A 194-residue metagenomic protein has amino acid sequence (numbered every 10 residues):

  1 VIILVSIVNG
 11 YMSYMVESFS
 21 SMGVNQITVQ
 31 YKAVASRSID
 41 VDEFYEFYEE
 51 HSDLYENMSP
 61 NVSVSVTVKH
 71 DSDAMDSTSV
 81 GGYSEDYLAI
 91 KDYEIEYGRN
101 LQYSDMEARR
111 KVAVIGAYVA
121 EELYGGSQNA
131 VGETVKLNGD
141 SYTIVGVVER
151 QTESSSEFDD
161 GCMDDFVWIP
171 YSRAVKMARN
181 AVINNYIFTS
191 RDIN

Functional and structural regions predicted by a protein language model:
V1-I2, F44: Intrinsic structural disorder
V8-D92, E121-E122, V175-R179: Hydrophobic, regular-secondary-structure patches
Y31-A33, I187-D192: Short beta-strand-to-loop capping motifs
S36-I39, F166, R191: Extracytoplasmic/periplasmic, Sec-exported soluble proteins
N61-V62, D73-A181: Hydrophobic secondary-structure segments that place a key small or acidic residue at a functional site
E133, N184-T189: Extracytoplasmic/periplasmic membrane-proximal domains and adjacent transmembrane bundles of envelope biogenesis
